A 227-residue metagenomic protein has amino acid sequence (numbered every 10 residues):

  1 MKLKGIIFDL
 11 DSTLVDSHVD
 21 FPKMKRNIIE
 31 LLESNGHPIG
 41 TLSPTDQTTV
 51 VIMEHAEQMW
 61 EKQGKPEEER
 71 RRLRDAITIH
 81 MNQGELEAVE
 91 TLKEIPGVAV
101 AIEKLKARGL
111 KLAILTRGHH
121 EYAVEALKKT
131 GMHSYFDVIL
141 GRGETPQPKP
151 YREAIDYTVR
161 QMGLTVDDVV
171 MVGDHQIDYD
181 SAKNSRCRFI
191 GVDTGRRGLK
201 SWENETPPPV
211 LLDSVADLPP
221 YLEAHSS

Functional and structural regions predicted by a protein language model:
M1-I6, E103-K106, H120, V124-S227: Asp-based, Mg2+/Mn2+-dependent phosphohydrolase catalytic module
M1-P96, E103-K104, R108: N-terminal helical cap/lid subdomain that shapes the substrate entry/recognition surface in HAD-like hydrolases
T13, T116-G118: Conserved phosphate-coupling serine/threonine residues in phosphotransfer and NTP-handling enzymes
V19-D20, G97, I177, D217: Residue-level recognition of oxygen-bearing side chains
V89-E90, I114-T116, M171, H175: Polytopic alpha-helical membrane proteins, predominantly small-molecule transporters/carriers
E94, L115, Q147: Residue-level marker of regulatory loop/turn positions in helix-turn-helix DNA-binding domains and in histidine
